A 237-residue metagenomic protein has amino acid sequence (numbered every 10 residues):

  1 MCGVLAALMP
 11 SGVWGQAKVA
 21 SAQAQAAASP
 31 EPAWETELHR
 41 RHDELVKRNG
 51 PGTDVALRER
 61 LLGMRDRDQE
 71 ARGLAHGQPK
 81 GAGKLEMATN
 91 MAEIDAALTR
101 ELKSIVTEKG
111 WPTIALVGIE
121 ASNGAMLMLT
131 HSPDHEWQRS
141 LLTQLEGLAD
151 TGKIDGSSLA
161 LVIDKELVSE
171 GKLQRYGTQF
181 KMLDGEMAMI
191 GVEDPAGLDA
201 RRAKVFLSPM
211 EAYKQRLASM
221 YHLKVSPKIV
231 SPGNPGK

Functional and structural regions predicted by a protein language model:
C2-G3, V13: Cleavable N-terminal signal peptides
A6-A7: Hydrophobic alpha-helical transmembrane segments of integral membrane proteins, especially lipid-exposed positions
K18-E170: N-terminal helix-rich structural modules
I119-K224, K228, N234: Mature-region segments of soluble proteins
